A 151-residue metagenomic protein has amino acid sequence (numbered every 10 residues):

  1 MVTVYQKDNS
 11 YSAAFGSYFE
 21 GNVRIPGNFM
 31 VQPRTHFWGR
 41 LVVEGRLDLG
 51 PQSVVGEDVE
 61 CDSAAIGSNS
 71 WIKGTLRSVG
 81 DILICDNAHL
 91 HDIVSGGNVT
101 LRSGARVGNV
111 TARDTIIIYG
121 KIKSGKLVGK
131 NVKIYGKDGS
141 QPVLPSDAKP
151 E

Functional and structural regions predicted by a protein language model:
M1-E151: Extended beta-solenoid/beta-helix repeat architectures
